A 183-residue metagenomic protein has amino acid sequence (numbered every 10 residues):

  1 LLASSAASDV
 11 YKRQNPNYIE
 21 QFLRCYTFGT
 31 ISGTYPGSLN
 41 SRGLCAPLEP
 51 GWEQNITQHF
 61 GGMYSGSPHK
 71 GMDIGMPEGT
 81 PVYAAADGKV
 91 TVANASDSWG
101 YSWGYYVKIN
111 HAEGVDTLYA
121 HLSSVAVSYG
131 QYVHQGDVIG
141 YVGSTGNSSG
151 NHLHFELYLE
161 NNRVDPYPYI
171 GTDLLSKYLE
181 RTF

Functional and structural regions predicted by a protein language model:
L1-A7, Y11-Q14: Single conserved hydrophobic/aromatic residue that forms the stacking wall/gate of nucleotide- or nucleobase-binding
R13-R42: Extracytoplasmic and endomembrane cell-envelope/extracellular-matrix remodeling and assembly machinery
L23-I31, V138, S144, G171-L175: Sec-exported extracytoplasmic/periplasmic mature domains
S32-Y105, Q135, S144, S148 (+2 more regions): Surface-exposed, glycine-biased beta-strand/turn segments
A84-A126, N151-L159: Zn2+-dependent peptidoglycan hydrolase active-site motif and core
D116, A120, Y158-Y178: Short peripheral tails and domain-boundary helices/loops at the edges of structured domains
